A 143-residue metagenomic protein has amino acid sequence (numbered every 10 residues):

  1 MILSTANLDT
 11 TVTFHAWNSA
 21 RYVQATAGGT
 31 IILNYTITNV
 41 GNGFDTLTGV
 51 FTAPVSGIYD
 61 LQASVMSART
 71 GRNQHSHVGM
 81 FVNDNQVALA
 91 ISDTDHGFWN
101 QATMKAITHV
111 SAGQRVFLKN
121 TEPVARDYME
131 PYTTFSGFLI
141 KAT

Functional and structural regions predicted by a protein language model:
M1-T143: Extracellular jelly-roll beta-sandwich "head" domains, especially the C-terminal globular C1q domain
